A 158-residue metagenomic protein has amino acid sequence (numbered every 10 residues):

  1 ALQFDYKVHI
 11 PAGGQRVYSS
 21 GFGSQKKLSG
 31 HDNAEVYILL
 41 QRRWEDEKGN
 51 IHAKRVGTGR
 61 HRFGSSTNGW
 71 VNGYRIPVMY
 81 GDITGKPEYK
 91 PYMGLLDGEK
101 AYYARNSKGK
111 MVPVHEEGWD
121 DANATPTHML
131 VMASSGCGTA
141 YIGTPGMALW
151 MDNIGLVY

Functional and structural regions predicted by a protein language model:
A1-E47: Extracellular-facing segments of soluble proteins and assemblies that are Gly/Ser/Thr-biased and enriched in aromatics
A1-K7, V17, Y37-L39, R75-M79 (+3 more regions): Residues within well-ordered beta-strands of beta-sheet-rich folds
L2-Y6, A34-Q41, G94-V114, W119-G138: Internal, hydrophobic beta-strand segments that form the core of beta-sheet-rich folds
K7-V17, R42-D46, M79-Y89, A133-G138: Short regulatory "switch" loops immediately downstream of catalytic or recognition motifs within protein catalytic
S19-S20, S24, S29, S65-S66 (+4 more regions): Generic serine detector
H31-E35, V71-G73, G146-M151: Short edge beta-strand segments in beta-sheet-rich domains
E45-D121, I142-T144: Extracellular carbohydrate recognition and processing domains and analogous Trp-centered ligand-binding platforms
W119-A124, G136-Y158: Extracellular carbohydrate recognition
